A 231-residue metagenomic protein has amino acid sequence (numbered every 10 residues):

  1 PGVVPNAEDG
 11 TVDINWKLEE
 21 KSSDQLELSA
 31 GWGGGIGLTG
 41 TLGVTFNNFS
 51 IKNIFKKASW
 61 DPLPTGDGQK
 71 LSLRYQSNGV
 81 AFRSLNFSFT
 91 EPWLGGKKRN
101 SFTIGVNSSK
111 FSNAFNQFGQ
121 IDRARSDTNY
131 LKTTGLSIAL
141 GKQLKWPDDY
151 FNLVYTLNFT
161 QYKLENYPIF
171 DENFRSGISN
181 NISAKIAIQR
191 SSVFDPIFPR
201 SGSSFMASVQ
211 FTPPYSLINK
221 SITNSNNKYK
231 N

Functional and structural regions predicted by a protein language model:
P1-M206: Gram-negative/organellar outer-membrane beta-barrel architecture
N116-F118, N219-K230: Solvent-exposed loop segments that connect transmembrane elements
I186, Y215-L217: Generic low-complexity, intrinsically disordered sequence content enriched in small uncharged/hydrophobic residues
R190-S192, I218-S221: Active-site-adjacent structural elements in folded domains
F205-Y215: Acidic helix/loop microenvironments that form the catalytic cleft of cell-wall polysaccharide enzymes
